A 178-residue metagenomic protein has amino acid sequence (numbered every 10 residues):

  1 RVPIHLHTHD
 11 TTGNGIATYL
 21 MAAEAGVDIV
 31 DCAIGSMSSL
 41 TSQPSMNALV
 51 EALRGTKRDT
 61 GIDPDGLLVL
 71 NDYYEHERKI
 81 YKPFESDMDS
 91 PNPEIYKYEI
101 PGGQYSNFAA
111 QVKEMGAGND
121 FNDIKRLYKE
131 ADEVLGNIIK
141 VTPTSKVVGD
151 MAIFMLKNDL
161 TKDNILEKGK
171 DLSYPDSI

Functional and structural regions predicted by a protein language model:
R1-I178: Catalytic cores and adjacent flexible loops of soluble metabolic enzymes that perform enolate/carbanion chemistry on
